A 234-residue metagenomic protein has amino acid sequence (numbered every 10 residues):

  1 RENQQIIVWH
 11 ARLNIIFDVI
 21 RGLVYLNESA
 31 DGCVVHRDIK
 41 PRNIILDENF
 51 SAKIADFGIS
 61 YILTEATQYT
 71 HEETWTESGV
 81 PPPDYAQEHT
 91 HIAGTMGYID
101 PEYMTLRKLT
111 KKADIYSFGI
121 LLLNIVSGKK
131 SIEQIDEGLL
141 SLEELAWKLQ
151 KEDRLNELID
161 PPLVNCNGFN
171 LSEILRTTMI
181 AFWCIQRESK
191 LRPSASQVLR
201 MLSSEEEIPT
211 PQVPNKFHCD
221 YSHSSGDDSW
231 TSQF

Functional and structural regions predicted by a protein language model:
E2-F17, N167-L171: Activation segment of protein kinase catalytic domains, centered on the conserved DFG
R21-V34: Protein kinase catalytic-loop region centered on the HRD/HxD motif
D38, N43: Conserved catalytic-loop position in the HRD/HxD motif
E65-A86, A93, E137, I159 (+1 more regions): Intrinsically disordered, low-complexity cytosolic regulatory tails and linkers adjacent to catalytic/signaling modules
L106-K111: Activation segment
D114: Conserved catalytic-loop aspartate of Hanks-type protein kinases
